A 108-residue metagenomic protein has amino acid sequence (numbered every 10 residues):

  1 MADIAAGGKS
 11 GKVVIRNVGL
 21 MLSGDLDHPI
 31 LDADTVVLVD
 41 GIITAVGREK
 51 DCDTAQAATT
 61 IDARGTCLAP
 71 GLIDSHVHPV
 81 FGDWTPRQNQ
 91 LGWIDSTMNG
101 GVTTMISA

Functional and structural regions predicted by a protein language model:
M1-A55: N-terminal metal-binding scaffold of metallo-dependent hydrolase/deaminase domains
K12-V13, A58-T59, T103-M105: Structural motif
I15, T59-I61, I73: Hydrophobic/aromatic beta-strand patches that form the interior of the parallel beta-sheet core in alpha/beta enzyme
D51-L68: Active-site metal-binding motif and surrounding structural segment of the metallo-beta-lactamase
A63-A108: Metal-associated gating/positioning segment near the N- to mid-region
